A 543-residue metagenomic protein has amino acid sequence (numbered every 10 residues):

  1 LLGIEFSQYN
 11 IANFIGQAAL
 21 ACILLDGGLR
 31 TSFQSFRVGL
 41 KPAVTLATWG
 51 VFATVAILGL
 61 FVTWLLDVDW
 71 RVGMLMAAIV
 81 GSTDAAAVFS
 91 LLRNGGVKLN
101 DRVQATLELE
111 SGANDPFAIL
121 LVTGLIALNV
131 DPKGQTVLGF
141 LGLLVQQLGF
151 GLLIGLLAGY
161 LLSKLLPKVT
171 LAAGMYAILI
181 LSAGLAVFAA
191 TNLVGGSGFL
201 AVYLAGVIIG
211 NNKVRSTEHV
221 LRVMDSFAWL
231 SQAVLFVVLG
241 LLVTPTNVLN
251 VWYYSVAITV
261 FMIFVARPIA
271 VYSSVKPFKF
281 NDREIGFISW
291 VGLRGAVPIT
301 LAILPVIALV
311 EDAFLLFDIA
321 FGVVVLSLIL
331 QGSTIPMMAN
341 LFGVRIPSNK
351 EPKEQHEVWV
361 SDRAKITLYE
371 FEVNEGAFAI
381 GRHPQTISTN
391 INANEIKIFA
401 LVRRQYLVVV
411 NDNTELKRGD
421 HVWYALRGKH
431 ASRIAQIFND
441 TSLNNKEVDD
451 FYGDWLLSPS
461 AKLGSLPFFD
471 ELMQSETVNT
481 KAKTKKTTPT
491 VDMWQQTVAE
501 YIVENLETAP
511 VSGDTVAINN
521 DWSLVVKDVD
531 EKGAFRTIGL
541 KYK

Functional and structural regions predicted by a protein language model:
L1-S348: Transmembrane helical cores of multi-pass secondary ion antiporters/exchangers
I23, V408, T414, L506-T508 (+1 more regions): Residue "hotspots" at secondary-structure boundaries inside conserved domains
D26, V238, N411, K417-R418 (+1 more regions): Residue-level recognition of short, solvent-exposed, well-ordered loop/turn junctions that link secondary-structure
F36, V248, T389, R427-G428 (+1 more regions): Short, surface-exposed secondary-structure boundary micro-motifs
I319-W359, K417-F451: Anionic-ligand-binding alpha/beta catalytic cores of soluble enzymes and soluble regulatory domains that recognize
L341-W423, G428: Non-transmembrane accessory domains of multi-pass membrane transporters/channels
R418, K429-K543: Cytosolic regulatory modules rich in charged/polar residues
